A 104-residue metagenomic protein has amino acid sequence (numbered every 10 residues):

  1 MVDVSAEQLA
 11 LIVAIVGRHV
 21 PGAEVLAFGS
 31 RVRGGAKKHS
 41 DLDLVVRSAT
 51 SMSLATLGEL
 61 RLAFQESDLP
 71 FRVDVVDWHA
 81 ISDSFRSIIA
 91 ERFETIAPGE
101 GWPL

Functional and structural regions predicted by a protein language model:
M1-E24, V32-K38, R47-L104: Catalytic core of pol beta-like nucleotidyltransferases
S40-L42: Short, conserved active-site loops that position catalytic residues or coordinate cofactors/metal ions across diverse
